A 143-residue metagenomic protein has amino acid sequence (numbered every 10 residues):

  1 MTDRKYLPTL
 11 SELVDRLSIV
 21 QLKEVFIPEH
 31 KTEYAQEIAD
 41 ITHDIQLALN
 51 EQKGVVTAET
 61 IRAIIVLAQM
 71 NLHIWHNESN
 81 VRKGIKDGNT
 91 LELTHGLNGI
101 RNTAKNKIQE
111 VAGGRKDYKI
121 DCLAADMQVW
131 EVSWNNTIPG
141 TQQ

Functional and structural regions predicted by a protein language model:
M1-Q143: Anionic, Ser/Thr-rich low-complexity intrinsically disordered regions
